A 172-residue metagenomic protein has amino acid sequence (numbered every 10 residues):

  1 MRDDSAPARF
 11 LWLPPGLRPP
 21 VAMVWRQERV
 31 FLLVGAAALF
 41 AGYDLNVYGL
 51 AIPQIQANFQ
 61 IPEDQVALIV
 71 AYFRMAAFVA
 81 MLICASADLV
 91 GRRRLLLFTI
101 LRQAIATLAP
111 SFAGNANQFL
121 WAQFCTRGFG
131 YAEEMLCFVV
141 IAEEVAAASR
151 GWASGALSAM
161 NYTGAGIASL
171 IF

Functional and structural regions predicted by a protein language model:
M1-L50, A57: Cytosolic juxtamembrane N-terminal segment immediately preceding the first transmembrane helix of multi-pass
A37, L96-R102, A106, A122 (+2 more regions): Residue-level signature of the transmembrane alpha-helical cores of Major Facilitator Superfamily-type secondary
Q60, G91, F112-Q118, F129 (+1 more regions): Helix-breaking motifs and short loop linkers at transmembrane-helix boundaries and internal kinks in secondary membrane
P62-V70: Juxtamembrane helix-start elements in MFS-like secondary transporters
A71-A85, F138: Central cavity-lining transmembrane alpha-helices of secondary-active solute carriers, predominantly the Major
V79-N117: Conserved MFS/SLC helix-loop-helix module at the cytosolic interface between two early adjacent transmembrane helices
C125-C137: Core transmembrane helices of Major Facilitator Superfamily
S149-F172: Glycine-rich segments within core transmembrane alpha-helices of 12-TM secondary carriers
